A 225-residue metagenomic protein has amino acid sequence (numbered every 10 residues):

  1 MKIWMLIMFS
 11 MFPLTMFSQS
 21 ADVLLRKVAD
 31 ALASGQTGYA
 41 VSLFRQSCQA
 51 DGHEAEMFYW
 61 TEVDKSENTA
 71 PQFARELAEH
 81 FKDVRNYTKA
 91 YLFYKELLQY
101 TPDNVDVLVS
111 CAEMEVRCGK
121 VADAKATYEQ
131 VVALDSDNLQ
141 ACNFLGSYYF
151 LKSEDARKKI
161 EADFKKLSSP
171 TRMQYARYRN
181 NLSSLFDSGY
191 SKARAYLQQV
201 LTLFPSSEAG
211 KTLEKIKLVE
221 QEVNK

Functional and structural regions predicted by a protein language model:
F17-T61, K65-Q72: N-terminal leader/linker segments that initiate helical-solenoid repeat arrays
S47, E96-L97, Q130-V131, V200: Canonical positions in the second alpha-helix
G52, N68, P102, S136-D137 (+1 more regions): Short coil turns that delineate tetratricopeptide repeat
E56-F58, F73, V107, A141 (+2 more regions): TPR alpha-solenoid repeat register
F58-E67, L151-Y196: Short coil/linker segments at helix-helix boundaries
Y59-E62, E76, S110, F144 (+1 more regions): Canonical tetratricopeptide repeat
R117-G119, G146, L151-I160, Q221-N224: Short coil/turn linking the two alpha-helices of tandem helical-hairpin repeats
